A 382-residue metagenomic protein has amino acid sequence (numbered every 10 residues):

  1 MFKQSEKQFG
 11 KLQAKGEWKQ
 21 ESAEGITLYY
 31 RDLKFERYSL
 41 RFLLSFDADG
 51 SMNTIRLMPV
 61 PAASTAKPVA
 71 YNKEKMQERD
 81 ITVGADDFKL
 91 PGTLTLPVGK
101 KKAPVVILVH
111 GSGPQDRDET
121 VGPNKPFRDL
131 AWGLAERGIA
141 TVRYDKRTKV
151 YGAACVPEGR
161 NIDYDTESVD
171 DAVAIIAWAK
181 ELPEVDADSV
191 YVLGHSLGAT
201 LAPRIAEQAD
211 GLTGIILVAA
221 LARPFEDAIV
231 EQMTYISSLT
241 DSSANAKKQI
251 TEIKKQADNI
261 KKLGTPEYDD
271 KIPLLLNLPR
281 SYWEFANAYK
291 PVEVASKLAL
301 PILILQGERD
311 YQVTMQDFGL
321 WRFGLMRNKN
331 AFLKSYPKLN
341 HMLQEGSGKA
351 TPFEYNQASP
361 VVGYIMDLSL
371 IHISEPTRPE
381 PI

Functional and structural regions predicted by a protein language model:
A62-K100: N-terminal cap/lid segment of alpha/beta-hydrolase-fold proteins
V109-I139, R143-E167, S237, E345-Y355: Cap/lid segment of the alpha/beta-hydrolase catalytic domain
N161-P183: Alpha/beta-hydrolase active-site loop
W178-Y235: Primarily recognizes the serine-hydrolase "nucleophile elbow" in alpha/beta-hydrolase and SGNH/GDSL folds
I216-K297: Accessory cap/linker subdomain of secreted extracellular hydrolases
L298, I304-Q306: Short beta-strand/loop motif that positions the catalytic acidic residue of the alpha/beta-hydrolase fold
Y311-D317: Conserved alpha/beta-hydrolase "acid-adjacent" motif
I371-I382: Single conserved hydrophobic/aromatic residue that forms the stacking wall/gate of nucleotide- or nucleobase-binding
